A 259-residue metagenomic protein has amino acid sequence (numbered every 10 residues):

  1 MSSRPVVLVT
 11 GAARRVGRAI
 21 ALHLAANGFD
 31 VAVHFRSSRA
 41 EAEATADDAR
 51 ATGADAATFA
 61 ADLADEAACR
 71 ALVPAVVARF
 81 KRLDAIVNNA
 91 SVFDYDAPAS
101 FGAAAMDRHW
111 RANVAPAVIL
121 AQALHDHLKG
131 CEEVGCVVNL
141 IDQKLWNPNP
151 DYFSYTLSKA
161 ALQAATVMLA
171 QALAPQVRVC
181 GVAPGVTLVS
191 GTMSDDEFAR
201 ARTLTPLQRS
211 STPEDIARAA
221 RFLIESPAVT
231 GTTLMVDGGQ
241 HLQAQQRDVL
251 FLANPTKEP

Functional and structural regions predicted by a protein language model:
A13-R15: Conserved glycine-rich cofactor-binding loop
L24, R82-D84, Q163, L173-T187 (+1 more regions): Conserved Rossmann-fold SDR core element
N27-E43: Conserved glycine-rich Rossmann-like NAD(P)H-binding loop of the short-chain dehydrogenase/reductase
R70, V92-R108, D126, C131 (+3 more regions): Conserved mid-core segment of classical short-chain dehydrogenase/reductases
P74, A112-E132, A170-Q171, P175 (+2 more regions): Amphipathic alpha-helical dimer-interface segment in Rossmann-like NAD(P)H-dependent oxidoreductases
V92, A99-V118, V138, Y155-S158 (+2 more regions): Catalytic Tyr-X3-Lys loop
V92, K129-A174, V186-T187, Q240: Catalytic loop of short-chain dehydrogenase/reductase
P213-V236, H241-L242: C-terminal substrate-recognition "lid" of short-chain dehydrogenase/reductases
